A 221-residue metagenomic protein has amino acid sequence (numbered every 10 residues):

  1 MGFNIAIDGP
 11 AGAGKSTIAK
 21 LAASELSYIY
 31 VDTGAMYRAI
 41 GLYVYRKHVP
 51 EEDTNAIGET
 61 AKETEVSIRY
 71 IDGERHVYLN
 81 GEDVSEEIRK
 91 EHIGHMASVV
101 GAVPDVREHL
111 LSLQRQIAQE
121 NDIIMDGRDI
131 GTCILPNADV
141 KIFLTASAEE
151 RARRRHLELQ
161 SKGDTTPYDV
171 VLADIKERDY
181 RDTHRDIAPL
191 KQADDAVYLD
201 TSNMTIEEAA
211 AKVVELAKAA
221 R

Functional and structural regions predicted by a protein language model:
I7: Hydrophobic anchor at the beta1->P-loop junction of P-loop NTPases
G12: Walker A (P-loop) phosphate-binding loop of P-loop NTPases
K15: Conserved lysine of the Walker
I18: Hydrophobic positions on the alpha1 helix immediately C-terminal to the Walker A/P-loop
E25-K90: N-terminal phosphate/diphosphate-binding loop that engages ATP/GTP or pyrophosphate donors across diverse enzyme folds
G34, G81, L110, I124 (+1 more regions): Residue-level signal for inorganic ion chemistry
R69, Q114-E120, T132-C133, N137 (+1 more regions): Small-molecule kinase domains that catalyze NTP-dependent phosphoryl transfer to phosphate-bearing small molecules
S85-K162: ATP-dependent NMP and nucleoside kinases share a basic, alpha-helical "lid"
